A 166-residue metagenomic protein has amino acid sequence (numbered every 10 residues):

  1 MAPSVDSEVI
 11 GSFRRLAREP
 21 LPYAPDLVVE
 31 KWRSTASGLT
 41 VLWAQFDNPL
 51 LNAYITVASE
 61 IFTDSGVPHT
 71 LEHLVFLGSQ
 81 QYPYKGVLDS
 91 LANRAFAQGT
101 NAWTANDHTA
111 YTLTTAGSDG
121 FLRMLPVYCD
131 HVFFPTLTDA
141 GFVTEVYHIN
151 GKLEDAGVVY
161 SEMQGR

Functional and structural regions predicted by a protein language model:
A2-N48: N- or domain-start disorder-to-order transition segments that initiate the globular core
S4-S12, A24-V29, E60, S65 (+4 more regions): A structural signal for the main folded, soluble domain(s) of proteins
Q45-M124: M16/MPP (pitrilysin/insulinase) zinc-metallopeptidase core fold and M16-derived inactive scaffolds
G78, L113-G151: M16/insulysin-pitrilysin zinc metalloprotease superfamily fold
Q81, Q98-A102, F134-D139, G165: Secretory-pathway/luminal and periplasmic proteins that interact with or process carbohydrate-rich
L91, H131, E162, R166: Residues that form generic nucleotide/phosphate-binding pockets
E145-R166: Hydrophobic, small-residue-rich alpha-helical packing segments that form membrane-like cores
